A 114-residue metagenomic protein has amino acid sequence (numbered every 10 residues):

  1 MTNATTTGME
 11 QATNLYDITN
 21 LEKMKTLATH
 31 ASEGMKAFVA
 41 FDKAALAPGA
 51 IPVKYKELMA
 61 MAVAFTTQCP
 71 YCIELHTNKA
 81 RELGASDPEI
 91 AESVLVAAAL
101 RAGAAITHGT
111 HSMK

Functional and structural regions predicted by a protein language model:
M1-Y55, H108-K114: Acidic, glycine/proline-rich low-complexity segments that act as flexible tails and inter-domain linkers
M35, E74-E89, M113: Iron-sulfur (Fe-S) cluster-binding segments and ferredoxin-like electron-carrier domains, especially [2Fe-2S]
D42-K43, A60, T77-R81, A91: Amphipathic alpha-helical segments within well-ordered protein domains
A50-T67, P88-V94: Immediate flanking context of iron-sulfur cluster ligation sites
C69-C72: Short cysteine clusters
D87-M113: C-terminal structural segments of small proteins and small subunits
